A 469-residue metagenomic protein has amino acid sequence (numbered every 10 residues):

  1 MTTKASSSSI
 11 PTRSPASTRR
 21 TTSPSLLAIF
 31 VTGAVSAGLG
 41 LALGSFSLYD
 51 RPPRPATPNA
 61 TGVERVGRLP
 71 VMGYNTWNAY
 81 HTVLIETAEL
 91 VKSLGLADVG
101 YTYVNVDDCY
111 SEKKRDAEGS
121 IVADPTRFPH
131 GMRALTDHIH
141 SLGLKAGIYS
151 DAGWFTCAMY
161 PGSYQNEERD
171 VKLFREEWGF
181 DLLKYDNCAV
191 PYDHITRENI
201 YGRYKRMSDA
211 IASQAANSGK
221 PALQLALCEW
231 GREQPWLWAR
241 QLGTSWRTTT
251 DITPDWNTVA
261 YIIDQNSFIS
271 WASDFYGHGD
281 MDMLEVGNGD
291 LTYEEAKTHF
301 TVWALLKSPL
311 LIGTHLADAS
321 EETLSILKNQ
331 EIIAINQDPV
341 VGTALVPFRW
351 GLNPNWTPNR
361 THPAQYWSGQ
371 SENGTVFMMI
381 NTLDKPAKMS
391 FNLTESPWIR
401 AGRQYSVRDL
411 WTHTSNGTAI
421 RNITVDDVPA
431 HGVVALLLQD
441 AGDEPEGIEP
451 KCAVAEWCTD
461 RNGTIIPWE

Functional and structural regions predicted by a protein language model:
M1-T21: Short, low-complexity, Lys/Arg-enriched N-terminal segments of secretory-pathway carbohydrate enzymes
G40, F46-I85, L90, I211-A212 (+1 more regions): N-terminal module-boundary/linker segments of secreted carbohydrate-active enzymes
P70-T76, G100-D107, K145-S150, D181-D186 (+7 more regions): Structural recognition of the beta-strand scaffold that forms the well-ordered cores of secreted hydrolase catalytic
Y74, T87-H194, I200: Aromatic-lined carbohydrate-binding/catalytic grooves of carbohydrate-active enzymes
H140, L144-P161, S208-P235: Aromatic-lined carbohydrate-recognition surfaces of secreted/lumenal glycan-active proteins
R169, N217-H315: Glycan-recognition surfaces
W303-L306, L311-G313, P358-W398: Carbohydrate-binding surface patches
G417-E469: C-terminal beta-strand-rich structural cap/linker in extracellular carbohydrate-active enzymes
